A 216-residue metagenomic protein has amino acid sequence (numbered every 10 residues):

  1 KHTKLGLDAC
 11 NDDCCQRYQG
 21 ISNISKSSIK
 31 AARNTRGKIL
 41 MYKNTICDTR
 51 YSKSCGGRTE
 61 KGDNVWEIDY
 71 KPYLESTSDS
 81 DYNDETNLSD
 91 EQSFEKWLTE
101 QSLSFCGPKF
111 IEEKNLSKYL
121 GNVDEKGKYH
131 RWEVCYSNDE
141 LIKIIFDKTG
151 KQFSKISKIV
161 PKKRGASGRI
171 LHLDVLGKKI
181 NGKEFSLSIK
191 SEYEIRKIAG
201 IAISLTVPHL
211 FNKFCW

Functional and structural regions predicted by a protein language model:
K1-W216: Conserved, single-site charged/polar hotspot
